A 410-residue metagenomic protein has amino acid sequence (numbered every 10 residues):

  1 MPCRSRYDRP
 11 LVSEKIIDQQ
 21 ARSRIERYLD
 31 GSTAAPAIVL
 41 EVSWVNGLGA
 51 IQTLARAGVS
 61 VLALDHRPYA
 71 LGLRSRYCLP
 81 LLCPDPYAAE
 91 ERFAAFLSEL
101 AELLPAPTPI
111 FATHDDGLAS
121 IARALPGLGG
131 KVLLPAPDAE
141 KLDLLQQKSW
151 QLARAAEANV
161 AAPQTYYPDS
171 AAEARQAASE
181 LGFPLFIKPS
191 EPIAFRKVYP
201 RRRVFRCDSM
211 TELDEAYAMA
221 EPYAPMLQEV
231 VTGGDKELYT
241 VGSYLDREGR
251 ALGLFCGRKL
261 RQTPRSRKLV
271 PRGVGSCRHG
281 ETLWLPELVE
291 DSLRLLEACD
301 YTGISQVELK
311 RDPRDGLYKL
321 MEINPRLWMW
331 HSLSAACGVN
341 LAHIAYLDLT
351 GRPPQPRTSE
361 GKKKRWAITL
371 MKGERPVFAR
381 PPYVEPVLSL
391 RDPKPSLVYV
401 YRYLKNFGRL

Functional and structural regions predicted by a protein language model:
I16-D18, L347-L410: Peripheral (often C-terminal) accessory segments that flank ATP-dependent C-N-forming ligase machineries
S60, L82-C83, L103-Q146, N159-Q164: A short, GP-enriched loop/loop-strand-helix hinge that lies immediately N-terminal to, or at the N-terminal rim
A63-Y77: Short, glycine/polar-rich helix-capping loops at beta-to-alpha or helix-loop-helix junctions that flank or form
P80-E99: Glycine-rich, highly charged phosphate/nucleotide-binding loops
L142-D235, R247-R250: Active-site nucleotide/adenylate-binding loops and adjacent lid/helix of ATP-dependent enzymes
D208-T211, E229-D300, N324-L349: ATP-dependent carboxylate/phosphate-activation module, predominantly the ATP-grasp catalytic core and closely related
T302-R314: A short glycine-rich, hydrophobically flanked beta-strand micro-motif that places a catalytic Asp/Glu for divalent metal
